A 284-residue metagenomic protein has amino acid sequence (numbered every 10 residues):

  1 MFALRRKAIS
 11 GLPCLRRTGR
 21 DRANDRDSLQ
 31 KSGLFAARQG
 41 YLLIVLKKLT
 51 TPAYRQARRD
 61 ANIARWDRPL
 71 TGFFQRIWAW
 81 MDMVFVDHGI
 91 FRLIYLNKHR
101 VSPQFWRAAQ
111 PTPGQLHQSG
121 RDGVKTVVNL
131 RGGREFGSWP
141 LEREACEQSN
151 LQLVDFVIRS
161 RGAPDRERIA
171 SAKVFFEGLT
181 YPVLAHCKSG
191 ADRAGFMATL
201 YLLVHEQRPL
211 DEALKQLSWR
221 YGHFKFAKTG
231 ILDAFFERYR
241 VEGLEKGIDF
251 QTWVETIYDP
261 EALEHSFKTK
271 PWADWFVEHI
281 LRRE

Functional and structural regions predicted by a protein language model:
R22-D25: Intrinsic low-complexity, disordered N-terminal segments enriched in polar/charged/small residues
G40-V183, F196-E284: Cys-dependent protein tyrosine phosphatase-like superfamily
C187: Short cysteine clusters
G190: Substrate/cofactor-recognition hotspot
